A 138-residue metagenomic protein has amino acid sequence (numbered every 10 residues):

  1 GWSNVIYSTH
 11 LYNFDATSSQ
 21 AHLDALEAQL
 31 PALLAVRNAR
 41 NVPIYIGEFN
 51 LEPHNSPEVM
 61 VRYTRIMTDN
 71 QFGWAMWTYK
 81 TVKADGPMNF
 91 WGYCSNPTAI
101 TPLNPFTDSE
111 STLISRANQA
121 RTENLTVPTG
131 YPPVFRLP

Functional and structural regions predicted by a protein language model:
G1-F72, N89-S95: Extracellular glycoside hydrolase catalytic/binding regions
N55-P138: Aromatic-rich peripheral "rim/lid" segments of glycoside hydrolase catalytic domains that contact and position glycan
